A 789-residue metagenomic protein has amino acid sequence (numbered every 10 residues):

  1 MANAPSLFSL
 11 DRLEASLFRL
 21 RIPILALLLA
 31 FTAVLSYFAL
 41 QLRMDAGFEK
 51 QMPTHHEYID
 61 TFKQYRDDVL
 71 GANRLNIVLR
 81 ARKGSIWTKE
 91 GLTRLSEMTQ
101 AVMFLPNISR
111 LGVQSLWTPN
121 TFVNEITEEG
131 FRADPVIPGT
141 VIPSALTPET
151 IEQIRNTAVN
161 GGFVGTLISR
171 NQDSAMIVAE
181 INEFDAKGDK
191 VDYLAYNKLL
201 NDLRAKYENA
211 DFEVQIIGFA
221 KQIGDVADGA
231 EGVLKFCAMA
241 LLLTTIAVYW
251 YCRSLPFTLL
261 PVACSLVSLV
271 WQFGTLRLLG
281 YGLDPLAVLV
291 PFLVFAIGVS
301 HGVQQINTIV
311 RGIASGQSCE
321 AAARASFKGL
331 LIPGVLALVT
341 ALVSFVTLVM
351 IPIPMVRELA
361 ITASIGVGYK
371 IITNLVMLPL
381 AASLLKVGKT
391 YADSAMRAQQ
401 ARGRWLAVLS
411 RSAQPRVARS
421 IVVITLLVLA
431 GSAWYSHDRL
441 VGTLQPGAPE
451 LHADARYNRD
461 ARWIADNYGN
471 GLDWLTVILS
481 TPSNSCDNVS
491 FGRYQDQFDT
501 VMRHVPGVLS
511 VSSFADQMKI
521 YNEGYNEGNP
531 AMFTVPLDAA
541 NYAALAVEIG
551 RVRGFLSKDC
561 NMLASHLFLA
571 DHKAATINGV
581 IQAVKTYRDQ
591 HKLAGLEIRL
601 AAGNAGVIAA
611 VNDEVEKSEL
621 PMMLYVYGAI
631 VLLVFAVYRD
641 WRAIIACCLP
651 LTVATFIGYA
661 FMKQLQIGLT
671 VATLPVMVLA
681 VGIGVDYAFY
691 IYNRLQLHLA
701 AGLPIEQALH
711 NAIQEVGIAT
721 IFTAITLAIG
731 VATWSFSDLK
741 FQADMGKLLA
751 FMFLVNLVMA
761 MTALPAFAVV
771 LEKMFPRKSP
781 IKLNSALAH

Functional and structural regions predicted by a protein language model:
A2-A46, L380, G388, S394-Q445 (+2 more regions): Signature of alpha-helical transmembrane segments and their immediate interfacial
A39-I86, L92, A145-I168, S410-A413 (+4 more regions): Solvent-exposed, non-transmembrane loop/terminal regulatory segments of multi-pass membrane proteins
D67, I142-L255, R493-D496, Y542-Y627: Extracytoplasmic
D228-L283, M350-P354, P621-Q666, F736: Interfacial segments of transmembrane alpha-helices in multi-pass membrane proteins
A247, V335-M377, A382-S383, V631-F635 (+5 more regions): Hydrophobic, glycine/alanine-rich multi-pass transmembrane helices and their short helix-loop junctions in large
F257-Q305, A643-Y692, A732, M759-T762 (+1 more regions): Hydrophobic transmembrane alpha-helices and their membrane-interface caps in long multi-pass transport proteins
L293-A314, G334-A341, V376, L679-H698 (+4 more regions): Short helical (or helix-break) motifs at transmembrane helix termini and adjacent helical loops in multi-pass membrane
G312-V339, H698-I725: Helix-loop junctions and hydrophobic alpha-helical segments within the transmembrane domains of large membrane
